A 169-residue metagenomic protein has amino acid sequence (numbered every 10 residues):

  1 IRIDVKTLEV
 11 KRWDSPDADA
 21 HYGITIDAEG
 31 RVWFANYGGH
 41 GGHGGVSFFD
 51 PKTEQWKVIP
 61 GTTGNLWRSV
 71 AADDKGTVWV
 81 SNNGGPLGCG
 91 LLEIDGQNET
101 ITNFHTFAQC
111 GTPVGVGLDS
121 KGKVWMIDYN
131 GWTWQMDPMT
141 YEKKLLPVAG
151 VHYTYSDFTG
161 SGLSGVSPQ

Functional and structural regions predicted by a protein language model:
I1, S47, G90-L92, W134: Conserved hydrophobic/aromatic positions in well-ordered beta-strands
I1-D4, L8, R12-F49, N65: Acidic, serine/threonine- and glycine-rich low-complexity intrinsically disordered segments that serve as flexible
I3-L8, F49-E54, D95-E99, D137-Y141: Short loop/turn segments that connect beta-strands within beta-propeller blades
E9-S15, Q55-G61, T100-F107, E142-V148: A short beta-strand motif characteristic of beta-propeller blades
D17-E29, T63-D73, Q109-S120, A149-P168: Repeated scaffold domains used in trafficking and secretory/extracellular systems, primarily beta-propellers
R31-A35, T77-S81, K123-I127, W134: Conserved beta-propeller blade signature
G38-H43, G84-G88, G131-T133: Short glycine/acidic-enriched loop and turn motifs that connect beta-strands
L92-K143: Ankyrin-repeat and related helical/solenoid repeat scaffolds used for protein-protein interactions
